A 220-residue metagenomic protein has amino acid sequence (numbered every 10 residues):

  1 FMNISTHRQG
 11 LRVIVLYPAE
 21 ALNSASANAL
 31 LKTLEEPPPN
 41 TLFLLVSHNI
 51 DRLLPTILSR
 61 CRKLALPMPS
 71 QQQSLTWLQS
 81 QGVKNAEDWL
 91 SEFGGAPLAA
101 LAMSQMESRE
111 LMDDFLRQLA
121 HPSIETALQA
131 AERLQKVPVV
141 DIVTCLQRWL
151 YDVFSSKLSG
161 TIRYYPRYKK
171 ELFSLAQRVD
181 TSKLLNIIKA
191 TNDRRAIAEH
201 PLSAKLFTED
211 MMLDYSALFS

Functional and structural regions predicted by a protein language model:
F1-A25, A176: Clamp-loader machinery-focused feature within the broader ASCE/P-loop NTPase space
F1-S5, T33, W77-Q81: A generic secondary-structure signal
N3, N28-L42: Conserved catalytic/switch belt of AAA+ P-loop NTPases
I14-Y17, L30, T41-S47: Structural recognition of the conserved hydrophobic beta-strand(s) that form the central parallel beta-sheet of P-loop
S24-N28, V140: Conserved strand-to-helix beginnings and helix N-cap segments that scaffold or border functional pockets
P39-L42, H48-S220: Charged, glycine-rich active-site and insertion segments that engage polyanionic ligands
